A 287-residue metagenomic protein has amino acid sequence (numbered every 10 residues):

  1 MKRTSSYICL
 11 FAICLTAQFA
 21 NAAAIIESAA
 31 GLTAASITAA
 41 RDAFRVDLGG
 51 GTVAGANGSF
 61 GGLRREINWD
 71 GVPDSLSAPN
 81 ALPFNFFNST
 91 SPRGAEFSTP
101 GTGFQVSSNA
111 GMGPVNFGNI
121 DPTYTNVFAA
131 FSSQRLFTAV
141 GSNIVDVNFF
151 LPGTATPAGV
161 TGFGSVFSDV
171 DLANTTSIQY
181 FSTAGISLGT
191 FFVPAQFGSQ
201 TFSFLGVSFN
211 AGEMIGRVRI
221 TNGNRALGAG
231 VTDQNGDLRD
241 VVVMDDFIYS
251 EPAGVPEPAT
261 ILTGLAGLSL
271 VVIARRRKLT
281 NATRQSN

Functional and structural regions predicted by a protein language model:
M1-I8: Bacterial N-terminal signal peptides that target proteins for export
C9-T16: Bacterial N-terminal signal peptides
Q18-A22: Sec/Tat signal peptide C-region and signal peptidase I cleavage site
A23-A253: Surface-exposed, well-ordered secondary-structure segments
P256-R275: A short, hydrophobic C-terminal helix/tail in secreted or cell-surface proteins
V272-N287: C-terminal membrane-anchoring or membrane-association module
